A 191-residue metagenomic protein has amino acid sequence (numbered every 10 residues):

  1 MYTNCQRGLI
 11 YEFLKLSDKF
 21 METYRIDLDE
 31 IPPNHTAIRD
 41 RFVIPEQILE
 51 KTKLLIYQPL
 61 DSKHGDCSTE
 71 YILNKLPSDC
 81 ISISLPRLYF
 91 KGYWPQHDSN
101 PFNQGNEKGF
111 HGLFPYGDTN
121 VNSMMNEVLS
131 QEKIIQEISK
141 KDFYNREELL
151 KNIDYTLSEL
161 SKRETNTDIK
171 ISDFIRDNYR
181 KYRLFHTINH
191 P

Functional and structural regions predicted by a protein language model:
M1-P191: Extracellular glycan-modifying ectodomains
